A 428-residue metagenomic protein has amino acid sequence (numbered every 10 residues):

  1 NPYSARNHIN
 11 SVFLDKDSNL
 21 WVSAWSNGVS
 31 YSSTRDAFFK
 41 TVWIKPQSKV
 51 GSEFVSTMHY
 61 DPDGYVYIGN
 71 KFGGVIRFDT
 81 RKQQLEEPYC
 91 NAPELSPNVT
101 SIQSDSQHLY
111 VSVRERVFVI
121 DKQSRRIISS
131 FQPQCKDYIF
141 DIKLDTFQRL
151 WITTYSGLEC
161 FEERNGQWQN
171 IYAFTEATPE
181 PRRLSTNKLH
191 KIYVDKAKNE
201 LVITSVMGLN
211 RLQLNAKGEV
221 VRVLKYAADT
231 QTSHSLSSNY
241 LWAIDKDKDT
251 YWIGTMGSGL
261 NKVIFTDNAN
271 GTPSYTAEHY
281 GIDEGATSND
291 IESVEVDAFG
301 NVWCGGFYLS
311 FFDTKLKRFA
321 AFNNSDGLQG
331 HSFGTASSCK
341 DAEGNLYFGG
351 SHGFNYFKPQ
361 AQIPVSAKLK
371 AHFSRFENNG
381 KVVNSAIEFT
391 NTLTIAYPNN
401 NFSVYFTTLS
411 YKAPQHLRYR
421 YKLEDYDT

Functional and structural regions predicted by a protein language model:
N1-T428: Carboxylate-rich, polar loop motifs that coordinate divalent cations or form catalytic acidic clusters
